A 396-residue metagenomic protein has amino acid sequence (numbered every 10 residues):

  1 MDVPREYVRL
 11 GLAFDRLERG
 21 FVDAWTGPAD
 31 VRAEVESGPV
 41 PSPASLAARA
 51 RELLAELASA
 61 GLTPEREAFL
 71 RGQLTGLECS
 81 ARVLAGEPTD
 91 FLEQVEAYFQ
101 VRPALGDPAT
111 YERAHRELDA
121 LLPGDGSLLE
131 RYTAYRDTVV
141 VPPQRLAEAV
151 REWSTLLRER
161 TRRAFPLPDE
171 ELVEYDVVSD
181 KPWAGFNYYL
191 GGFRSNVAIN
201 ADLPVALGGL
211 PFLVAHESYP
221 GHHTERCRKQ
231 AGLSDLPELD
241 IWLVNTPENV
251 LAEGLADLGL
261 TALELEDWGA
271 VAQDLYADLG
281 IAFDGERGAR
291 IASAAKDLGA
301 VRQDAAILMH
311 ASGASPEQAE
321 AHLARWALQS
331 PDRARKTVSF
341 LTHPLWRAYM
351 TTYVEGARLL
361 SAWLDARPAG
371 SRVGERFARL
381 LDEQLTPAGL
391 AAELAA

Functional and structural regions predicted by a protein language model:
M1-A396: N-terminal maturation segment of proteins
